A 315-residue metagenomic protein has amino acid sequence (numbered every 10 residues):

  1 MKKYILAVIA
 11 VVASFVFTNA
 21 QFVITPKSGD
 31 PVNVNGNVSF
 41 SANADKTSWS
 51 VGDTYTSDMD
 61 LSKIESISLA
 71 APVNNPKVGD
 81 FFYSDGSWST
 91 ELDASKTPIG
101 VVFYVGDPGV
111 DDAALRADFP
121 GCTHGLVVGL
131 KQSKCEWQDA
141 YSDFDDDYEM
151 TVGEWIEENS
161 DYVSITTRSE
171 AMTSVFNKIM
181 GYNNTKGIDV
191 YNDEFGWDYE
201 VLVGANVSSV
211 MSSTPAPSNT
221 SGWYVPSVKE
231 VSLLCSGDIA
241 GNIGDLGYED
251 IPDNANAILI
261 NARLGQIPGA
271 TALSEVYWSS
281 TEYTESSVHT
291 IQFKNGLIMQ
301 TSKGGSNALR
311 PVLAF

Functional and structural regions predicted by a protein language model:
M1-I24: Bacterial Sec-dependent N-terminal signal peptides
V16-Q21, S41-S48, N75-V78, E285-S287: A short, compositionally biased
Q21-A71: Compositionally biased alpha-helical segments
V34-S39, H124, Q132-W155, S232-I260 (+1 more regions): Surface-exposed flexible segments
S39, V51-G52, L61-T220, S302-F315: Short, compositionally biased
M172-Y224, V228-N295, A314: An exposed tryptophan-centered "aromatic clamp" motif
N295-S302: Carbohydrate-recognition loop of C-type lectin domains
